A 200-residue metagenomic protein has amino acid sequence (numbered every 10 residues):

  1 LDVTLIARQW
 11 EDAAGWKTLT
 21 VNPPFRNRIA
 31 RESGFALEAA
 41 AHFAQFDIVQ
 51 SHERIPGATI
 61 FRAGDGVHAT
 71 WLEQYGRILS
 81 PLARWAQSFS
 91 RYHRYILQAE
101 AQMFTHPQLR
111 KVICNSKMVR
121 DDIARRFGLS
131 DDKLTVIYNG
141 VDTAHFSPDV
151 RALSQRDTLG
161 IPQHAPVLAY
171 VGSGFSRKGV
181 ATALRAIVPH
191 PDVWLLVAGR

Functional and structural regions predicted by a protein language model:
D2-A30, H42, K133: N-terminal strand-loop element at the rim of the active site of nucleotide-sugar-dependent glycosyltransferases
R8-W10, V141-D142, V171-S173, W194-R200: Glycosyltransferase donor-sugar binding loop
P24-V49, E53, A58, H93-Q102: An amphipathic, basic-hydrophobic alpha-helix
Q50-S51, P56-A86, I113: Active-site proximal beta-strand in glycosyltransferases
F89-N115, F127, V136: Membrane-proximal helix-turn-helix segments that form the acceptor-binding/catalytic region of lipid-linked
M118, G140: Carbohydrate-associated surface elements
S147-I161: A short helix/loop element that forms part of the nucleotide-sugar donor recognition site in Leloir-type
P162-K178, L184-V188: Conserved donor-binding/catalytic core segment of Leloir-type glycosyltransferases
